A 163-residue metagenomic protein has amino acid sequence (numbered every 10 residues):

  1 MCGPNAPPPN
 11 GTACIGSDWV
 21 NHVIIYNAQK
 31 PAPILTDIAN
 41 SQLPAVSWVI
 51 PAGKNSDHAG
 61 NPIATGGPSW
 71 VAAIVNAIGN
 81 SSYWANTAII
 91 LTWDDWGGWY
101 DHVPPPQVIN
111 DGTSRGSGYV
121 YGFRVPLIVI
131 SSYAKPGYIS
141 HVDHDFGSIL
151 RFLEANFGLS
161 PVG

Functional and structural regions predicted by a protein language model:
M1-G163: N-terminal pro-sequences and low-complexity stem/linker regions of secreted or lumenal proteins
